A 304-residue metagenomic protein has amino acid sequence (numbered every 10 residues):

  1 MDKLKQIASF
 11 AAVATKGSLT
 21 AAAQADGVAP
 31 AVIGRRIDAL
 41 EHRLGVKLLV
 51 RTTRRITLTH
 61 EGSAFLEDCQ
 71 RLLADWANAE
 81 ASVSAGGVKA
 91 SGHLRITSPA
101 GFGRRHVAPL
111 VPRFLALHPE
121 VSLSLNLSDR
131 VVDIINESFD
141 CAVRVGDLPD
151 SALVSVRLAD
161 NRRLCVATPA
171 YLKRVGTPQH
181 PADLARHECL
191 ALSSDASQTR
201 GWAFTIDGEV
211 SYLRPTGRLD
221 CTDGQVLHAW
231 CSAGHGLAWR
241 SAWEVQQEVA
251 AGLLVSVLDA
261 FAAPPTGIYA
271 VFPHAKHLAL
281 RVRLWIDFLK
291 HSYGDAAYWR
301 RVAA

Functional and structural regions predicted by a protein language model:
A11-G27: Short helix-boundary/capping micro-motifs
L40-E41, L254: Conserved amphipathic alpha-helical core elements
E41-L58: A short LG(V/I)-centered, amphipathic sequence patch enriched for acidic residue(s) preceding the LG motif
T53-I56, S63, A74-T97: Short helix-loop hinge/linker segments at domain boundaries
S91-V154, A304: Central regulatory/effector-binding core of bacterial HTH transcription factors
A152-R163, A167-L192, D207: Flexible hinge/capping segments at coil-to-helix
Y212-S256, A262-P265, S292-D295: Hydrophobic hinge/microswitch elements
W243-Q247, A251, F261-A304: C-terminal effector-binding regulatory domain of bacterial HTH transcription factors
